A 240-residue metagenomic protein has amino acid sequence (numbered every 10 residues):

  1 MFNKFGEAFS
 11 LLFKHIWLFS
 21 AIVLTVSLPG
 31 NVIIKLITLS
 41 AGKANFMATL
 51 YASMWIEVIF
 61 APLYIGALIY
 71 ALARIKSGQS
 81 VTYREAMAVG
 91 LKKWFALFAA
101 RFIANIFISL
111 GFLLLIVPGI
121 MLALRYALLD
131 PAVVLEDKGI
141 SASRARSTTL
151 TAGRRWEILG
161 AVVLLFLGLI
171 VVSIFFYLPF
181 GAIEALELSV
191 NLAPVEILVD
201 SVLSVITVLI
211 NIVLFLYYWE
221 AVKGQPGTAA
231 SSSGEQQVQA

Functional and structural regions predicted by a protein language model:
M1-A240: Hydrophobic alpha-helical membrane segments
